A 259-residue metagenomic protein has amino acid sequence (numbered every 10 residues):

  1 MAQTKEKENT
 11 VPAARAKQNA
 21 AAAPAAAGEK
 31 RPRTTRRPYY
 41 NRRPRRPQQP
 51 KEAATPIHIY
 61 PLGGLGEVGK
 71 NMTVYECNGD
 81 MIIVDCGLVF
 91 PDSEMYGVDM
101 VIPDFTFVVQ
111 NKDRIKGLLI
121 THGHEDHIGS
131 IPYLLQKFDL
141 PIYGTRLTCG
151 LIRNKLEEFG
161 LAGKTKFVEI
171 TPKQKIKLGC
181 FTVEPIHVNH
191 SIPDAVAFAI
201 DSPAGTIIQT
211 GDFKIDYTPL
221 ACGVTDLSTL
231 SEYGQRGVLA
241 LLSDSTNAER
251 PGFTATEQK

Functional and structural regions predicted by a protein language model:
M1-K51: Intrinsically disordered, low-complexity RNA-associated tracts
P38-L119, H124-K259: His/Asp/Glu-rich metal-coordinating catalytic cores of metallo-dependent phosphodiesterases/hydrolases acting on
